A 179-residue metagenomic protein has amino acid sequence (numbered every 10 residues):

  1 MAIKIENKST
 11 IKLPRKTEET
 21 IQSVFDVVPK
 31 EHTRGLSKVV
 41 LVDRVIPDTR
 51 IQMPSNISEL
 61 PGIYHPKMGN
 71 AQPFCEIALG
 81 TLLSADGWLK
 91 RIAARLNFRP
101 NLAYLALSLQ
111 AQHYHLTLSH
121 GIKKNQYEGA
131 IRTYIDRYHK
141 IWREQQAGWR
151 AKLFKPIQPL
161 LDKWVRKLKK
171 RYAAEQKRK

Functional and structural regions predicted by a protein language model:
M1-E76, L89-A93, Q176-K179: A metal-dependent hydrolase signature that marks the N-terminal structural subdomain at the beginning of catalytic folds
R15, I141-K179: Long, well-structured alpha-helical subdomains associated with metal-dependent extracellular/ecto-lumenal hydrolases
V24-H32, Q110, I135-H139: Hydrophobic, Leu/Ile/Phe/Ala-enriched alpha-helical segments that form helix-helix packing faces
E76-S84, H115: Short loop/turn segments at strand-loop or loop-helix junctions that form parts of catalytic or ligand-binding pockets
L83-A106, S119-K123: Short pre-active-site segment immediately N-terminal to the catalytic Zn-binding motif
L107-H115: Short active-site segment of divalent metal-dependent hydrolases/proteases that encodes the spacing between
L116-G129, Q146-W149: Short conserved catalytic/interaction loops centered on acidic-Pro-aromatic/His motifs
N125-I141: An active-site-proximal "capping" alpha-helix that borders the catalytic cofactor pocket
